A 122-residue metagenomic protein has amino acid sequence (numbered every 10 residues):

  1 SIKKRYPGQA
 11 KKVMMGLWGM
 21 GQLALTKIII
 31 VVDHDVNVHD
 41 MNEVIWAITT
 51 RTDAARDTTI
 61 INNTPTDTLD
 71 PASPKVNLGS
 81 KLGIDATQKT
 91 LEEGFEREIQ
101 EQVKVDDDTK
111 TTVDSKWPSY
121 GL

Functional and structural regions predicted by a protein language model:
S1-L122: Charged, compositionally biased interaction regions
